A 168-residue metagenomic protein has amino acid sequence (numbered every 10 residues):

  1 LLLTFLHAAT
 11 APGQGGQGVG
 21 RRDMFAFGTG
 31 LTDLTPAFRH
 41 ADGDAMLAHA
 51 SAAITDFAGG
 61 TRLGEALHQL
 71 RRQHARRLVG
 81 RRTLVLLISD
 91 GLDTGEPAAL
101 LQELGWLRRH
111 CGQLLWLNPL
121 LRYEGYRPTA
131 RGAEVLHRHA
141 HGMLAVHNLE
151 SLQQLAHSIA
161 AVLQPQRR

Functional and structural regions predicted by a protein language model:
L1, L31, L92-G95: Short acidic, Gly/Ser-rich segments with clustered Asp/Glu that frequently serve as metal-coordination loops in enzyme
L1-R21: An amphipathic, basic-hydrophobic helix/alpha-beta surface used to engage anionic, phosphate-rich ligands or surfaces
Q17, M24-A50, A130: Short beta-strand-loop
M24-A26, V85-L87, W116: Structural beta-sheet core signal
F27-T29, D90, P119: Cofactor-binding loop segments of dinucleotide-utilizing enzymes, especially the Rossmann-like FAD- and NAD(P)+-binding
F38, A45-T83, G125-R127: Von Willebrand factor
G64-H110, L144, Q154-R167: Exposed acidic/Ser/Thr-rich ligand/metal-binding surfaces
L104-R168: Von Willebrand factor type A / integrin I
